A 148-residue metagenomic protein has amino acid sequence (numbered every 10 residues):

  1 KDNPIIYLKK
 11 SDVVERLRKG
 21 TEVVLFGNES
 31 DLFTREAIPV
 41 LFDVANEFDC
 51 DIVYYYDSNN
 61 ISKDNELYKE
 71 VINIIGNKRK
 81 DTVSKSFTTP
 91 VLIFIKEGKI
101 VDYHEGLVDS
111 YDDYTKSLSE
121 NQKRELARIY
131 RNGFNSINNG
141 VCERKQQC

Functional and structural regions predicted by a protein language model:
K1-S11: N-terminal "domain-start" segment that seeds a small globular fold
I5-Y7, F26, C50-I74: Thiol-based oxidoreductase modules, predominantly thioredoxin-like and allied folds used for disulfide exchange
D12-Y55: Local sequence-structure signature of Cys/Sec-based thiol-disulfide redox active-site neighborhoods
V23-F26, V53-D57, V91-F94, D102-Y103: Structural recognition of the beta-strand scaffold that forms the well-ordered cores of secreted hydrolase catalytic
V24-S30, N60, Y114-S117: Second-shell loop/turn segments in exported
F33-R35, K63-E66, V101-H104: Extracytoplasmic/secreted cell-surface and envelope-processing proteins
E70-K85, I93-I95: Short, internal strand/loop/helix patches that form the active-site neighborhood or redox-interaction surface
K85-C148: Non-catalytic, surface beta->alpha helical segment in thiol-disulfide oxidoreductase systems
